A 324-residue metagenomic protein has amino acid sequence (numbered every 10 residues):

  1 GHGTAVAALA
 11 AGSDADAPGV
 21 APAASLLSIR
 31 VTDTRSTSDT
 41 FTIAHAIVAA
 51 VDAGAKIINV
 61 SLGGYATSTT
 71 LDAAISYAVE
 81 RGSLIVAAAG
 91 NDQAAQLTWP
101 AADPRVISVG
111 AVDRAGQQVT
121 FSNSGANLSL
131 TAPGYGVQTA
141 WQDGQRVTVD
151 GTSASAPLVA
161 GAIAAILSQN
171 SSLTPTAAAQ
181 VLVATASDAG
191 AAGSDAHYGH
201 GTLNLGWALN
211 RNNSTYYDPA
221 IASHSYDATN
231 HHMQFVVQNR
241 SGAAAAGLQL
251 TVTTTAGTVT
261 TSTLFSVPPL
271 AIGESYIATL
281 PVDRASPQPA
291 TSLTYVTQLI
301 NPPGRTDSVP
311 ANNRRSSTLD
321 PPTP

Functional and structural regions predicted by a protein language model:
G1-T40, K56, A102-R105, N123-N127 (+1 more regions): Subtilisin-like serine protease catalytic core
A8, S25-R30, K56-S61, L84-A88 (+5 more regions): Structural recognition of the beta-strand scaffold that forms the well-ordered cores of secreted hydrolase catalytic
P18-A21, T37-N59, S68-V86, A94-G110 (+2 more regions): Mature extracellular/periplasmic domains of secretome proteins
V51-V60, R105-S108, V119-S122, N170-A243 (+3 more regions): C-terminal subdomain of the subtilisin-like protease fold in secreted/lumenal serine endopeptidases
T98-S168, S172: Extracellular S/T/G-rich loop segment that most often corresponds to the catalytic His/Ser-adjacent loop
G242-G247, T260: Short acidic/proline- and small/hydrophobic-mixed sequence motifs that coincide with surface turns and coil-to-beta
V259-Q288, I300-P302: Intrinsically disordered, low-complexity Pro/Gly/Ser/Thr-rich segments with frequent PxxP/GP/PP motifs and embedded
R284-P324: Terminal connector regions
